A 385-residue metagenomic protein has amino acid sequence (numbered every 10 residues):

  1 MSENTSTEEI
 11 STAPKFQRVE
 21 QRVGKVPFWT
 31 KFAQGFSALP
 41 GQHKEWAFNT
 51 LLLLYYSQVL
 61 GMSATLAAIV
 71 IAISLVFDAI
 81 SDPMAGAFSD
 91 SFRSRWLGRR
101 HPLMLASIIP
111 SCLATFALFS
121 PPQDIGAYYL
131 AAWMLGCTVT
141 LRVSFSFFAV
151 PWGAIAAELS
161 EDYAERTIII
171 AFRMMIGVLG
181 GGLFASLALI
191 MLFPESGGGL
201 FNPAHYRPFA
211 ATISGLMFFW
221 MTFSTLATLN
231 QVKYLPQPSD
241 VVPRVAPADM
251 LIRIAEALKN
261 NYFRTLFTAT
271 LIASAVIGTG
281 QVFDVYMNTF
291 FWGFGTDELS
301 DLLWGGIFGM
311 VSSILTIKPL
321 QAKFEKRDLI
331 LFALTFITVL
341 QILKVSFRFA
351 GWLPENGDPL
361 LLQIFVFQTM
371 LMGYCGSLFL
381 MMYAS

Functional and structural regions predicted by a protein language model:
S2-S385: Membrane-embedded alpha-helical bundles of multi-pass transporters/translocases, especially carrier/permease families
